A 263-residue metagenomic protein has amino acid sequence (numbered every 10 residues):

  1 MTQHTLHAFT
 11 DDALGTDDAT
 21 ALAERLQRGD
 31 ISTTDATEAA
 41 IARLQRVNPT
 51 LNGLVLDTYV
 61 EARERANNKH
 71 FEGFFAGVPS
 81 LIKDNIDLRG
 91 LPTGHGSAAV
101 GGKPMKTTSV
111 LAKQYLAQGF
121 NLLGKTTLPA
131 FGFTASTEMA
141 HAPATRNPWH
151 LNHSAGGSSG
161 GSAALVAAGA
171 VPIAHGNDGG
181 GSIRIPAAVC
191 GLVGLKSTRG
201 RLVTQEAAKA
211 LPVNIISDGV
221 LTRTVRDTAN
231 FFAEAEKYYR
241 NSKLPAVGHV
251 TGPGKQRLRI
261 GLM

Functional and structural regions predicted by a protein language model:
T2-G179, Q256-R259, M263: Gly/Ser-rich catalytic/binding loops embedded in alpha/beta enzyme cores
D57, V166-A167, P186, G194-K196 (+1 more regions): Short beta-strand-to-turn element immediately C-terminal to the catalytic PLP-Schiff-base lysine in fold type I
F71-G73, P186, T251: Sterically constrained small-residue positions within well-ordered secondary structures of folded domains
P92-T93, F133-T137, R184-V189, A207-A208: Short acidic, glycine/serine/threonine-rich loops at helix termini
K113, G160, A168-G169, I173 (+3 more regions): Residues on a specific face of well-ordered alpha-helices
H141, G157-G160, A187-C190, S197 (+2 more regions): Short, solvent-exposed loop/turn segments at the edges of secondary structure
N177-E206: Glycine/threonine-rich beta-strand-loop-alpha-helix active-site module that forms ligand/phosphate-binding
K196-M263: A short helix-breaking turn/cap at a secondary-structure junction
